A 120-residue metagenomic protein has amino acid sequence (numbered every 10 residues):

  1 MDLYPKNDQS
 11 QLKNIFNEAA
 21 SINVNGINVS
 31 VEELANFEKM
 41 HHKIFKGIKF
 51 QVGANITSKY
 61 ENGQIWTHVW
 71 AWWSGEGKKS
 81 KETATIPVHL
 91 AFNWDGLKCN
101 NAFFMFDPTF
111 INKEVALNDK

Functional and structural regions predicted by a protein language model:
M1, A20, L90: Small-molecule pocket liners
M1-N7: Short, aromatic-enriched amphipathic alpha-helices that serve as compact interaction elements
Q9-K59: A solvent-exposed, acidic/Ser-Thr-rich amphipathic alpha-helical stretch
N36-H41, N93, T109-N112: Short alpha-helical linear motifs
E61-T67: A short, glycine/Asx- and small/polar-enriched loop/turn that sits immediately N-terminal to a beta-strand
W70-F106: Exposed beta-sheet edge and beta->alpha loop/turn motif
N101-K120: Low-complexity, intrinsically disordered terminal/linker segments enriched in charged and Gly/Pro repeats
